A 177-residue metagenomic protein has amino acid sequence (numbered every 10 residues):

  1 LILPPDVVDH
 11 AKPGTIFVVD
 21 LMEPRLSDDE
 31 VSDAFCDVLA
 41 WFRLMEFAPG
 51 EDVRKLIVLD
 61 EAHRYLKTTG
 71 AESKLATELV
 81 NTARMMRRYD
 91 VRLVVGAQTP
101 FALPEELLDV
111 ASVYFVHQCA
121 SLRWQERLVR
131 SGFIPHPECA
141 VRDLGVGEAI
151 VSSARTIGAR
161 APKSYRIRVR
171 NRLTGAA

Functional and structural regions predicted by a protein language model:
L1-R84, R88-V91, A140, L144-G158: P-loop NTPase motor domains
L21, C119, V169: Active-site donor-binding loop signature of nucleotide-sugar glycosyltransferases
L26, W124, T174: A short acidic, often aromatic-flanked loop/helix-cap motif at beta-alpha or helix-coil junctions that lines enzyme
V80-R166: Conserved ATP-driven motor cores of ASCE-family P-loop NTPases powering translocation/secretion/packaging/pilus
P162-A177: Charge-patterned, long linear interaction tracts outside catalytic cores
